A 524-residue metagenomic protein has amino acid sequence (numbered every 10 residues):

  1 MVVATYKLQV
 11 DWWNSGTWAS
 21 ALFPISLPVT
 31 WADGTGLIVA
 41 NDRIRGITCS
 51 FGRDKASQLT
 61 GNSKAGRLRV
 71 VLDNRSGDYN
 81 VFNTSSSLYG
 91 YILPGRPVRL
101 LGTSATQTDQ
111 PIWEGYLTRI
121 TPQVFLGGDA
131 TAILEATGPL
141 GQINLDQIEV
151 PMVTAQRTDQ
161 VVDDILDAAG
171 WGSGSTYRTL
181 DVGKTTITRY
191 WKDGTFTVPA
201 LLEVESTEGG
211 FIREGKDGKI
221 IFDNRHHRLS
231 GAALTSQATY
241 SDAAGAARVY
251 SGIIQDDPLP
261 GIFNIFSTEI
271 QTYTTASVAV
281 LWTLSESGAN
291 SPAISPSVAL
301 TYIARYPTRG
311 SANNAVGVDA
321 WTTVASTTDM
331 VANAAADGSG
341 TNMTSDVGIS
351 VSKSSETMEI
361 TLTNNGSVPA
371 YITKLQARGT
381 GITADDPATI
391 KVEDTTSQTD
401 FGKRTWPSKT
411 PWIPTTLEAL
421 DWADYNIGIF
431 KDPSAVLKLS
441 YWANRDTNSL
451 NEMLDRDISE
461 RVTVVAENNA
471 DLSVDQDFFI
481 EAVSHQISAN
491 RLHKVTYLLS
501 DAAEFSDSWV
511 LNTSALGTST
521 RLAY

Functional and structural regions predicted by a protein language model:
M1-Q156, T188-G209, E214-K216, A243-V249 (+2 more regions): Assembly/oligomerization scaffold segments
V2-A40, T235-P258, I262, F266 (+5 more regions): Leucine-centric amphipathic alpha-helical interface motifs
V70, I265-T268: A residue-level signal for conserved active-site and pocket-lining positions in enzyme catalytic cores
L126, L134-A136, I143, Q147-V150 (+2 more regions): Acidic, low-complexity/disordered segments
V162-K192: N-terminal export/assembly leaders
E205-Q237: Extended amphipathic alpha-helical segments with heptad-repeat/coiled-coil character used for oligomerization, fusion
K219-F222, L229-S230, T275-A276, N448 (+2 more regions): Flexible loop/turn segments at secondary-structure boundaries
R404-A443: C-terminal structural cap/anchor segments
